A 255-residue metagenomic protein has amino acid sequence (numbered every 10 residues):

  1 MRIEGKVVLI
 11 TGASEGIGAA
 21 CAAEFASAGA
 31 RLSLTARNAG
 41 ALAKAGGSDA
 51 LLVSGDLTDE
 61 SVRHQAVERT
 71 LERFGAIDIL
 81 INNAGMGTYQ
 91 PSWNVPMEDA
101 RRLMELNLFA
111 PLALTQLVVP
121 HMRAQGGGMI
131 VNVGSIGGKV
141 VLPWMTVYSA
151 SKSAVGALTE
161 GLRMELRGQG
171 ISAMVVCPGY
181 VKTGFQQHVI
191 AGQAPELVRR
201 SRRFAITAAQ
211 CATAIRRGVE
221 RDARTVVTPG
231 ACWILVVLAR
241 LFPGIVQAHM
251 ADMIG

Functional and structural regions predicted by a protein language model:
V7, S14-E15: Conserved glycine-rich cofactor-binding loop
A28-A45: Conserved glycine-rich Rossmann-like NAD(P)H-binding loop of the short-chain dehydrogenase/reductase
G55-Q65, M97: The beta1-alpha1 cofactor-binding region of Rossmann-like NAD(H)/NADP(H)-dependent oxidoreductases
P91-S92, P96-R101, L112: Substrate-binding pocket helix/loop in short-chain dehydrogenase/reductase
T115, S151: Active-site helix of classical SDR
S135: Residue(s) in the substrate-gating loop at a strand-loop-helix junction that position the organic substrate next
G168-G230: SDR active-site lid
